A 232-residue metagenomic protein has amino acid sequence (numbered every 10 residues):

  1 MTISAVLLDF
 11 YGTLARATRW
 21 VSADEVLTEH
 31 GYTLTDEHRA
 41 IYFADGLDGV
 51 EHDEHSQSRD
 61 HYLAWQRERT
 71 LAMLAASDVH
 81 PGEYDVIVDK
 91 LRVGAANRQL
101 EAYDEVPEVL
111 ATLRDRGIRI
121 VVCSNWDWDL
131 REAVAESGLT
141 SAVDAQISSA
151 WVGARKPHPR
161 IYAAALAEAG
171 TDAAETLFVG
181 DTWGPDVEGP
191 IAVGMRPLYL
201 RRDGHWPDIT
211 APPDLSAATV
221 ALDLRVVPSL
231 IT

Functional and structural regions predicted by a protein language model:
M1-L8, P81-V88, P107, A111-R114 (+1 more regions): Asp-based, Mg2+/Mn2+-dependent phosphohydrolase catalytic module
T2-P107, D115-R116: N-terminal helical cap/lid subdomain that shapes the substrate entry/recognition surface in HAD-like hydrolases
